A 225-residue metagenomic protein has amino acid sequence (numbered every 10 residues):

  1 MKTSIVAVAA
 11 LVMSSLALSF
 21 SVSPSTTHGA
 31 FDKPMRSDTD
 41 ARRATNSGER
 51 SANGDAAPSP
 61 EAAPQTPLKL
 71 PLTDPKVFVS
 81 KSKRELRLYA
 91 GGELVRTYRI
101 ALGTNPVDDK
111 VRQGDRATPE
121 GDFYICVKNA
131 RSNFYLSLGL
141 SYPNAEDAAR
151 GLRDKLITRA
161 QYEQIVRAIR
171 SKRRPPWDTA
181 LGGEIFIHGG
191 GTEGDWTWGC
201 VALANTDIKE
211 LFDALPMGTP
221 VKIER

Functional and structural regions predicted by a protein language model:
M1-L72: N-terminal secretory targeting signals
P60-K76, K81-S82, R99-V127, N205-K209: N-terminal post-signal-peptidase region of extra-cytosolic proteins
Q65-T66, L72, A117-P119, V127-R225: Exported/periplasmic cell-wall-interacting domains
